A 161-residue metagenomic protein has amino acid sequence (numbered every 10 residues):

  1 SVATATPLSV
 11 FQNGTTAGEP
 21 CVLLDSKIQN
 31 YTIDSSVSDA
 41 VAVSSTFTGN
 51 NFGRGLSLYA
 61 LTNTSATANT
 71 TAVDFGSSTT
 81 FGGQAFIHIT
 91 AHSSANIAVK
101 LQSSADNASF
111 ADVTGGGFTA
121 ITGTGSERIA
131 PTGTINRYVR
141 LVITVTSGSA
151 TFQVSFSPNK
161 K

Functional and structural regions predicted by a protein language model:
S1-K161: Signature of extracytoplasmic/envelope-associated structural regions
